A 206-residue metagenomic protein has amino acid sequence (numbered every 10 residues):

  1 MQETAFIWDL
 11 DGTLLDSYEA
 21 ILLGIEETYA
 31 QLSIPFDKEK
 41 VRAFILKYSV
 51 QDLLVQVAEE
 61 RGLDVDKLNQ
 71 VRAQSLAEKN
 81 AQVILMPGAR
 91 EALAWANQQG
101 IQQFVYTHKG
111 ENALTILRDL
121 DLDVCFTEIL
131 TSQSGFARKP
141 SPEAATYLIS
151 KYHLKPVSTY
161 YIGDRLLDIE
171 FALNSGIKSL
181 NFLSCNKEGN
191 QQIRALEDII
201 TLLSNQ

Functional and structural regions predicted by a protein language model:
M1-T4, D66, A94-N97, G110 (+1 more regions): Asp-based, Mg2+/Mn2+-dependent phosphohydrolase catalytic module
Q2-P87, Q99: N-terminal helical cap/lid subdomain that shapes the substrate entry/recognition surface in HAD-like hydrolases
Y18, K40, F44, F104 (+2 more regions): Generic hydrophobic, helix-prone segments enriched in Leu/Val/Ile
P35, Q102, K178: Residue-level detector of anion-binding/catalytic polar loops
A58, S75-A77, I101-F104, S132-S134 (+1 more regions): N-terminal start-of-chain detector that recognizes signal peptides and the immediate post-cleavage beginning
T107: Conserved phosphate-coupling serine/threonine residues in phosphotransfer and NTP-handling enzymes
